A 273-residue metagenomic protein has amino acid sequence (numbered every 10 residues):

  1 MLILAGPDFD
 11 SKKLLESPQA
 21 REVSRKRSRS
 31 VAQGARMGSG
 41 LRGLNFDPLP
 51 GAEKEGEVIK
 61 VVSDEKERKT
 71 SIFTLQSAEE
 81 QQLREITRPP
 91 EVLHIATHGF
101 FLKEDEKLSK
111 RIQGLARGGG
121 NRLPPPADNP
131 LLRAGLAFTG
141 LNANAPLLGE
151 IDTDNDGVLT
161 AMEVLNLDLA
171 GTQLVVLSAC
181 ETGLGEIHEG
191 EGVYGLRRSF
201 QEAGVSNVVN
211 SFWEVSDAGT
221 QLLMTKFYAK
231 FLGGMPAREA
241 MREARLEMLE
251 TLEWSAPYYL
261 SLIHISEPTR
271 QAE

Functional and structural regions predicted by a protein language model:
M1-S266, R270: Catalytic cores of enzymes
